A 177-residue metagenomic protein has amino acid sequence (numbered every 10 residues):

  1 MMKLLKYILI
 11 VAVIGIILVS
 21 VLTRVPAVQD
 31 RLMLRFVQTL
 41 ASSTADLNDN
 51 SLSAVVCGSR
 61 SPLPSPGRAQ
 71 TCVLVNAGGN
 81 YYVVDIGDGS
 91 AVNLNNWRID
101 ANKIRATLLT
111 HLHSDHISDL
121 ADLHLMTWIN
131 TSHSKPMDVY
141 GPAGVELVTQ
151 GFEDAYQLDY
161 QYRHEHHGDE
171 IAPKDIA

Functional and structural regions predicted by a protein language model:
M2-A177: Binuclear metal-dependent hydrolase catalytic cores
